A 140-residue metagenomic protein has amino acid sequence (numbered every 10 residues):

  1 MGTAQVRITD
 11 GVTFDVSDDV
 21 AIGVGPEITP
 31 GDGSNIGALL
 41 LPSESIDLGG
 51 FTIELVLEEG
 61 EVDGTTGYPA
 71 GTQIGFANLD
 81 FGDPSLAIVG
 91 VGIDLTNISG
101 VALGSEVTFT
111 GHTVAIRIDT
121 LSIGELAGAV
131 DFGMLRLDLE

Functional and structural regions predicted by a protein language model:
M1-E140: Mature extracellular "passenger" or substrate-interacting domains of secreted, surface-exposed proteins
